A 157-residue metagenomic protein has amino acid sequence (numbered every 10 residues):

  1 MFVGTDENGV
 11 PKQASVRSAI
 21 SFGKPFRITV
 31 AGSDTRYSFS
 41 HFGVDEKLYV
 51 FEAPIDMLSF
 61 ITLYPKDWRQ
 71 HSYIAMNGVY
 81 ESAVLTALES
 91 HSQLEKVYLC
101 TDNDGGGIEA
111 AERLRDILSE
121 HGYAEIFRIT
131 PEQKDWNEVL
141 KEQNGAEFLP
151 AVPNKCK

Functional and structural regions predicted by a protein language model:
M1-D34, F39: Basic, glycine-enriched DNA-binding surface that flanks or lies within the catalytic cores of DNA
M1-G4, Y49, I74: Cytosolic beta-strand hydrophobic patch enriched in CBS
R17-I20, G43, K66-R69: A generic short-segment signal for beta-strand/edge and adjacent turn/coil regions
F42-L48: A short, charged/proline- and glycine-enriched loop that marks the coil->beta-strand transition at the N-terminal
E46, T62-K157: TOPRIM fold recognition
E52-A53: Helix N-cap/beta->alpha junction signal
D56: Conserved Rossmann-like nucleotide-cofactor binding loop
S59: Phosphate-binding glycine-rich loops and their immediate beta-loop-alpha structural context
